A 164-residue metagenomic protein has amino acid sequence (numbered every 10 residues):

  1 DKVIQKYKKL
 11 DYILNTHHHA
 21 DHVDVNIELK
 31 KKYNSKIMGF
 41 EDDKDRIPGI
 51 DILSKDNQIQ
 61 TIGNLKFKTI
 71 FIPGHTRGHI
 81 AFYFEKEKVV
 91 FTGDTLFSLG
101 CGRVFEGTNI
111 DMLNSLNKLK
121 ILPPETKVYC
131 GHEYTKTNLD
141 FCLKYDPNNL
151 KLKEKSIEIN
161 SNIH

Functional and structural regions predicted by a protein language model:
D1-T69, E158: Active-site HxH/HxHxD metal-binding segment of metal-dependent hydrolases
I13-V23, I72-G78, Y129-T135: Histidine-centered catalytic micro-motifs
Q60-G63, G74-T76, E85: Domain-wide signal for the mature, well-folded portions of proteins, strongly enriched in nucleus-encoded organellar
K66-P73, V90-G93: Active-site-proximal beta-strand elements of phosphoester/diester hydrolases
R77-H164: Metallo-beta-lactamase
